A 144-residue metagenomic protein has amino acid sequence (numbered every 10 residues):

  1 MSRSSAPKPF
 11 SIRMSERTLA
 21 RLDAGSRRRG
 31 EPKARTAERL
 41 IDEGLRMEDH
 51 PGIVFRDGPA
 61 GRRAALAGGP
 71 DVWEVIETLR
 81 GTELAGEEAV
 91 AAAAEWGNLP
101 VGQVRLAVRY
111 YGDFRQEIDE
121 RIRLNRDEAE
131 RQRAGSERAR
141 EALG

Functional and structural regions predicted by a protein language model:
M1-M14, S26: Short Lys/Arg-rich basic patches
I12-M14, L22, R29-D42: Short amphipathic alpha-helical segments
G25, A92-E95: Short alpha-helical "recognition helix" segments of helix-turn-helix
E31-P32, A94-L106: Short, basic interhelical loop/turn and adjoining N-cap of the next helix at nucleic-acid- or acidic-partner-contacting
R46-V72: Short, positively charged interaction helices/loops
P51-R56, E117-A129: Short Lys/Arg-enriched helix C-cap and helix-to-coil transition segments that create basic nucleic-acid-contact patches
P59-G69, R123-G144: Intrinsically disordered, low-complexity basic tails/linkers immediately adjacent to helix-turn-helix/homeobox/MYB/SANT
G69-G86: Short, amphipathic alpha-helical "recognition" segments used to contact nucleic acids or chromatin
